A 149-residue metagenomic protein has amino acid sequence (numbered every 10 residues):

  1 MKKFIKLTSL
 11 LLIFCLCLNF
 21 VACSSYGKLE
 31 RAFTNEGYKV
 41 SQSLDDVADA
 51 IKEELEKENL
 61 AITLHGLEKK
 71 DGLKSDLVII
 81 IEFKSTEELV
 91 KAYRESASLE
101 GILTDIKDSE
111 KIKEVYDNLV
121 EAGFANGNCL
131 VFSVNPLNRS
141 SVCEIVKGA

Functional and structural regions predicted by a protein language model:
M1-L10: Bacterial N-terminal signal peptides that target proteins for export
S9-C17: Secretory targeting and sorting signals
L11, S96, V146-A149: Alpha-helix boundary/capping residues
N19-A22: C-terminal motif of bacterial Sec signal peptides marking the signal peptidase cleavage site
S24-N35: Bacterial Sec signal peptide processing site at the extreme N-terminus
Y26, L89, R139-C143: Short, highly selective alpha-helical patches that border small-molecule cofactor pockets in redox/cofactor-processing
T34-K113: Short, solvent-exposed recognition patches
I106-A149: A short, solvent-exposed beta-edge/loop patch
